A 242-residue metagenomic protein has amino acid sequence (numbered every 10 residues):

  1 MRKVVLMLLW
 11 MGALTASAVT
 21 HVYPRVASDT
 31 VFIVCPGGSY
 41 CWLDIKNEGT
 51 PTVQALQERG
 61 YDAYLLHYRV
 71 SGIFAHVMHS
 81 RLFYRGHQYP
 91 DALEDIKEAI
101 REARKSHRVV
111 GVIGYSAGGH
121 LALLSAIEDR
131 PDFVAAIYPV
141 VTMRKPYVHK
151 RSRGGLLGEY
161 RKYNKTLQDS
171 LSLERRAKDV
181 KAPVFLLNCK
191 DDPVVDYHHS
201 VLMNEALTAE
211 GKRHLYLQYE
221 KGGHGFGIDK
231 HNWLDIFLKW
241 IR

Functional and structural regions predicted by a protein language model:
D29-G37: Short beta-strand element of the alpha/beta-hydrolase
V31, Q57-H67: A fold-wide structural signal in alpha/beta-hydrolase
D44-G49, Y64-H107, I228-N232: Catalytic nucleophile-loop/oxyanion-hole region of alpha/beta-hydrolase and closely related hydrolase-like folds
F74-L82, G86, V201-R242: C-terminal catalytic histidine-bearing segment of alpha/beta-hydrolase fold enzymes
E94-R151, Q168: Primarily recognizes the serine-hydrolase "nucleophile elbow" in alpha/beta-hydrolase and SGNH/GDSL folds
P139-R176, A182: Mobile cap/lid helix-loop segments that gate and shape the active-site cleft of serine hydrolases
V180, L186-N188, D192: Short beta-strand/loop motif that positions the catalytic acidic residue of the alpha/beta-hydrolase fold
P193-H199: Conserved alpha/beta-hydrolase "acid-adjacent" motif
